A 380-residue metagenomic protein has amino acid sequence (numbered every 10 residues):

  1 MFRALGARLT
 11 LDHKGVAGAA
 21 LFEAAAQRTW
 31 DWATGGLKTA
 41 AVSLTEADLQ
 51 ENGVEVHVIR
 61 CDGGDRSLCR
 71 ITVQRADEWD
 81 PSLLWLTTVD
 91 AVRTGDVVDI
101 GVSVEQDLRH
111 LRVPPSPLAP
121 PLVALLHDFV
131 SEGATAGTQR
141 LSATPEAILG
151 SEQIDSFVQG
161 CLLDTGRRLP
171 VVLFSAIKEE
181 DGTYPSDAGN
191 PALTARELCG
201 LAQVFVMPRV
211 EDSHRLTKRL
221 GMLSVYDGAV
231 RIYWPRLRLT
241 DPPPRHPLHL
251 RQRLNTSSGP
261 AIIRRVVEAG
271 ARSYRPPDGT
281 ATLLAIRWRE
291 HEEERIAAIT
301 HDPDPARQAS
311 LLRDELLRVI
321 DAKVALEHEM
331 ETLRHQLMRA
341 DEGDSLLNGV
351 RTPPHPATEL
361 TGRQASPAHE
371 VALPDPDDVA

Functional and structural regions predicted by a protein language model:
M1-D377: Preference for solvent-exposed, low-hydrophobicity sequence contexts
